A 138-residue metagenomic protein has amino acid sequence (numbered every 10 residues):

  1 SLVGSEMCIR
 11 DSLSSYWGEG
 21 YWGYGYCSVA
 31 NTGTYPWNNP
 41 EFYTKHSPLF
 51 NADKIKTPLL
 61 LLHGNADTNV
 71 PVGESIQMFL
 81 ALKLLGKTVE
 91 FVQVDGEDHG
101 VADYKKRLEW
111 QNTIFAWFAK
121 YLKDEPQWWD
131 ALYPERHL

Functional and structural regions predicted by a protein language model:
S5-E6, R10-L138: Active-site-proximal cap/loop segments of hydrolase catalytic domains
